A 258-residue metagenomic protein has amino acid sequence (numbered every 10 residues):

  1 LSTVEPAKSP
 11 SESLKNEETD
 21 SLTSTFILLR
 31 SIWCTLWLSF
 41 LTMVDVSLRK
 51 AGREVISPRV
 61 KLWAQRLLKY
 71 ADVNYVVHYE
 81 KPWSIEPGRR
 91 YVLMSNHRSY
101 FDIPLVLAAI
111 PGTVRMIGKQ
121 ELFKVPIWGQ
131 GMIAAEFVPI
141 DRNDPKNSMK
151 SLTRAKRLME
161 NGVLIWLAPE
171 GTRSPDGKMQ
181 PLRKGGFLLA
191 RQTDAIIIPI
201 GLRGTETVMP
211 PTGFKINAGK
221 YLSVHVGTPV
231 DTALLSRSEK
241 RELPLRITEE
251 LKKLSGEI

Functional and structural regions predicted by a protein language model:
L1-S21, M149-I258: Non-catalytic C-terminal accessory region of glycerolipid acyltransferases and related lyso-lipid remodeling enzymes
T3-Y91: Membrane-anchoring hydrophobic helices of lipid-metabolizing enzymes
L38-K50, S57-P58, L62, Y70 (+1 more regions): Catalytic core of membrane glycerolipid acyltransferases/transacylases, capturing the structured, soluble-facing
V55, W63, D102-L105, G118 (+6 more regions): Hydrophobic alpha-helical segments typical of transmembrane helices and their membrane-interface/capping positions
V77, L93, M116-I117, V224-V226: Generic preference for hydrophobic
